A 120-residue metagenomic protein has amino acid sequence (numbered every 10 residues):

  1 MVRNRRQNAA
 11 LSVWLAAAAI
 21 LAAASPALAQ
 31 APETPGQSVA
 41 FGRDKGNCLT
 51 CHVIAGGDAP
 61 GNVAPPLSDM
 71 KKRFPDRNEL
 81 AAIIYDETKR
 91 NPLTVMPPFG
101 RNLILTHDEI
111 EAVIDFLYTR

Functional and structural regions predicted by a protein language model:
M1-A9: N-terminal secretory signal peptides that target proteins for export/translocation
S12-A23: Bacterial N-terminal signal peptides
A16-A17, L67, M96: Bulky hydrophobic/aromatic "packing anchor" residues in well-ordered structure
A23-R43: Electrostatic cytochrome c docking/interface patches
F41, L49-Y85, R101: Gly/Gly-Pro-rich "capping" loops immediately C-terminal to redox-active cysteine motifs in periplasmic/lumenal
G46: Cys/His-enriched microdomains
R101-R120: C-terminal capping alpha-helices of c-type cytochrome domains
